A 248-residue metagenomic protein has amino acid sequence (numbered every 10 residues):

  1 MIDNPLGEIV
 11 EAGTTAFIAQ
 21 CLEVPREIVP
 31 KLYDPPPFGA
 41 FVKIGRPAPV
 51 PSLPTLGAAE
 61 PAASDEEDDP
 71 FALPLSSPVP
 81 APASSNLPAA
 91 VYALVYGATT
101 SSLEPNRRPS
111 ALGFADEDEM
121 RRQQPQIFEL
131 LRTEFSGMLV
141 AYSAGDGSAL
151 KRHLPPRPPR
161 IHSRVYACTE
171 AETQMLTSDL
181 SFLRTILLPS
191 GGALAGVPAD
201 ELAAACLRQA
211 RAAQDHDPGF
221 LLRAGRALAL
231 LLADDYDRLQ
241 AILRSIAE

Functional and structural regions predicted by a protein language model:
M1-Q20: Short beta-strand/loop turn elements enriched in aromatics
L6-V10, L53-G57, D69-T100: Short beta-strand-centered aromatic/proline hotspots
A16-C21, S101-E117, G137: Short, solvent-exposed secondary-structure boundary/capping segments
F17-L32: Short alpha-helix capping/helix-loop boundary micro-motifs
Y33-P37: Short, well-ordered loop/turn sites that connect or cap secondary structure elements
E117-E248: Charge/polar-rich, low-complexity and marginally structured segments
